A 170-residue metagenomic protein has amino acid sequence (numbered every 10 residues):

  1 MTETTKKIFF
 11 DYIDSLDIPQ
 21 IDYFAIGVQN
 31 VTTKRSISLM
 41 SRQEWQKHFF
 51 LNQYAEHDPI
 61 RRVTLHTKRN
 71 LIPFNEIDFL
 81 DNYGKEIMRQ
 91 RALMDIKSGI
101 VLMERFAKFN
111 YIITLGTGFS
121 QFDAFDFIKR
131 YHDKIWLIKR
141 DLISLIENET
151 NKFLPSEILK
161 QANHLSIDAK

Functional and structural regions predicted by a protein language model:
T2-F9, G118-K170: Juxtadomain coupling helices with adjacent low-complexity linkers
E3-T4, D11-M94: Structured interaction and signal-relay segments at domain junctions
L16-Y23, S98, L142, E149: Short secondary-structure junctions and interdomain/linker hinges
V28-T32, R105-F106, T117-F119: Short, flexible beta-strand-to-coil junctions
F49-Y54, R62-T64, S98-I100, F125-F127 (+1 more regions): Glycine-rich loops and low-complexity Gly/Arg-rich segments that provide flexible linkers or classic glycine-based
A55-I60, M103-F106, I143-E149: Short C-terminal domain-edge/linker segments immediately following a structured domain
K85-F109: Helix-to-coil/beta transition segments that act as allosteric "coupling" elements at the rims of sensory or catalytic
N110-T114: Short glycine-/small-residue motifs
